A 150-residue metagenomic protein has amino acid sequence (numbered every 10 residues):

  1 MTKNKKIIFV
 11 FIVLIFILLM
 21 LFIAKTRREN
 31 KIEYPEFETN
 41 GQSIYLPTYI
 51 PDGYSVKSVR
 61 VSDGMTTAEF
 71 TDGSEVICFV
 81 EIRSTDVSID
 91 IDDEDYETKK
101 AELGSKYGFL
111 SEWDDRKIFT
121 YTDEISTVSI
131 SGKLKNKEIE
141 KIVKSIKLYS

Functional and structural regions predicted by a protein language model:
M1-I7: Positively charged n-region of N-terminal signal peptides that target proteins for export
F9-I23: Hydrophobic membrane-insertion alpha-helices, especially the h-region of bacterial N-terminal signal peptides
K25-I118: Short, solvent-exposed recognition patches
E75, I125-T127: Coil-to-beta-strand transition motifs
F119-E124: Short, flexible turn/loop "capping" segments at secondary-structure junctions
T127-S150: Surface-exposed amphipathic alpha-helical segments
